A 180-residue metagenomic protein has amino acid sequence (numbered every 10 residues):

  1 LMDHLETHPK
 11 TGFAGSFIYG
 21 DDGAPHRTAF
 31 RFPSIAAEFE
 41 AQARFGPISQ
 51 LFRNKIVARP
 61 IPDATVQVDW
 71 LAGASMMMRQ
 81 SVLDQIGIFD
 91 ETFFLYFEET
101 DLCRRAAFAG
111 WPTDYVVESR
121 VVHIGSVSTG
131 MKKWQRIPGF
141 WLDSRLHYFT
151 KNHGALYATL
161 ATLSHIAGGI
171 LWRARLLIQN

Functional and structural regions predicted by a protein language model:
L1-R31: Conserved donor NDP-sugar-binding/catalytic core segment of glycosyltransferases
S16, A41, R173-L176: Structural signal for membrane-spanning alpha-helices in multi-pass inner-membrane proteins, emphasizing helix cores
T28, E38, Q42, Q85-I86 (+4 more regions): Residues that scaffold the ATP/ADP-binding catalytic core of kinase and kinase-like folds
A29-I35, K132-K133: Short, hinge-like loop/turn segments at secondary-structure boundaries
P33-D69: Short, flexible, basic/aromatic active-site loop/helix in glycosyltransferases
I61-D63, Q67-R120: A short, conserved alpha-helix in the catalytic core of glycosyltransferases
R104-Q179: Active-site-adjacent helix/loop segment of glycosyltransferases that harbors family-specific signature motifs
